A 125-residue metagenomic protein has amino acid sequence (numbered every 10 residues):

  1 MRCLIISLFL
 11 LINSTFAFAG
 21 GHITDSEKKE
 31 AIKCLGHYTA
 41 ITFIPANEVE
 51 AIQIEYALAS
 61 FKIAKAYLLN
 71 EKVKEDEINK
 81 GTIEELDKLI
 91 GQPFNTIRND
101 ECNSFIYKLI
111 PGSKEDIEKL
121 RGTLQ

Functional and structural regions predicted by a protein language model:
M1-L4: Positively charged n-region of N-terminal signal peptides that target proteins for export
I6-L10: Hydrophobic helical h-region of N-terminal Sec-dependent signal peptides in bacterial secretory/periplasmic proteins
I12-S14: N-terminal signal peptide c-region/cleavage motif recognized by signal peptidases
A17-A19: Boundary at the C-terminal end of the N-terminal hydrophobic targeting segment
G21, D25-K28, Q92, T96: Alpha-solenoid helical-repeat scaffolds
I23-V73: Short N-proximal segments of mature Sec-exported proteins
Q53-Q125: Compact alpha-helical subdomains of small soluble proteins
